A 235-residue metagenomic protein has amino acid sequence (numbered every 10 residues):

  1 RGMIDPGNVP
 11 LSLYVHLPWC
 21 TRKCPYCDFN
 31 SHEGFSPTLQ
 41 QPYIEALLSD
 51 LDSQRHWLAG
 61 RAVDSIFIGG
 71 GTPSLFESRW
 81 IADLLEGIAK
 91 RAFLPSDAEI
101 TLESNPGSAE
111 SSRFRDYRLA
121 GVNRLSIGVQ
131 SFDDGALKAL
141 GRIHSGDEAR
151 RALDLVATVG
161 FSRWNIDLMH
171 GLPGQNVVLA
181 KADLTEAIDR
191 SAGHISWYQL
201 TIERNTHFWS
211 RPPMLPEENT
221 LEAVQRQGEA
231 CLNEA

Functional and structural regions predicted by a protein language model:
G2-P10, F29-W57, R61-A235: C-terminal scaffold of the Radical SAM
H16-S31: Local cysteine-cluster metal-coordination motifs and their immediate loop/turn environment, predominantly Fe-S cluster
